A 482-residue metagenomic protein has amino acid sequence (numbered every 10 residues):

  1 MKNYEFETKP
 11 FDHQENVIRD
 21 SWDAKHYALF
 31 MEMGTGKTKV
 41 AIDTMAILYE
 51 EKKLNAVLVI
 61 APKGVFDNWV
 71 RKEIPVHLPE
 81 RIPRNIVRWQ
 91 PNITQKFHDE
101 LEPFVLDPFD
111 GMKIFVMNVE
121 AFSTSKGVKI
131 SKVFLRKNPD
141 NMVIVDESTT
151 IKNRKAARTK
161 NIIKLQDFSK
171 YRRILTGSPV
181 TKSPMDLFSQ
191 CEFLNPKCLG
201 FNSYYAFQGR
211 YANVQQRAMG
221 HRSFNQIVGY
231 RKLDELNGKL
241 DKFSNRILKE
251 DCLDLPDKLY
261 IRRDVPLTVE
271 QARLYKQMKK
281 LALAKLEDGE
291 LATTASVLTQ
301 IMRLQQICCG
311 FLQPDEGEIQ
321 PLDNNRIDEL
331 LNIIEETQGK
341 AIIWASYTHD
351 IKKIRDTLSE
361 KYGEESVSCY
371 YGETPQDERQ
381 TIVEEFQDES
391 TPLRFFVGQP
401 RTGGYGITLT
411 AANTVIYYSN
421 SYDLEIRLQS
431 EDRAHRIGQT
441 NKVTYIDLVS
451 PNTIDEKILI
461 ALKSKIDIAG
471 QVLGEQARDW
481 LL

Functional and structural regions predicted by a protein language model:
M1, W22-D23, T35-G36, V40-N55 (+3 more regions): Conserved Helicase C-terminal RecA-like lobe
M1-F30: Conserved pre-motif I regulatory segment
A56, R71, P75-H77, R81-V87 (+7 more regions): Conserved P-loop NTPase motor "coupling/switch" region that bridges the ATPase
I86-D99, V119-T124, K152-K155, S346-H349 (+3 more regions): Conserved helicase motor
K96-F115, E378-R394: Conserved motor-coupling elements within RecA-like helicase/translocase cores
V116-F122, K129-P139, A156-K170, G200-I319 (+2 more regions): Inter-lobe coupling linker of SF2 helicases/translocases
T124-S125, K182-P184, I351-R355, Q380 (+2 more regions): SF2 helicase motor core recognition
Y422-L482: A conserved SF2-helicase RecA2
